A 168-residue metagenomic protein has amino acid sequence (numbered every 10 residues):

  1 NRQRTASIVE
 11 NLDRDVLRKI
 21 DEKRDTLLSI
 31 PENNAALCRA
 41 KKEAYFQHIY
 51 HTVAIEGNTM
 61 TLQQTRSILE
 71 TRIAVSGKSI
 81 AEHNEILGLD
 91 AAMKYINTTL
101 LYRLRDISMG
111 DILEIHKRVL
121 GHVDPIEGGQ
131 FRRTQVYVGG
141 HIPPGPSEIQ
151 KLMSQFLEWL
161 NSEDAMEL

Functional and structural regions predicted by a protein language model:
N1-L168: FIC/Doc superfamily catalytic core
